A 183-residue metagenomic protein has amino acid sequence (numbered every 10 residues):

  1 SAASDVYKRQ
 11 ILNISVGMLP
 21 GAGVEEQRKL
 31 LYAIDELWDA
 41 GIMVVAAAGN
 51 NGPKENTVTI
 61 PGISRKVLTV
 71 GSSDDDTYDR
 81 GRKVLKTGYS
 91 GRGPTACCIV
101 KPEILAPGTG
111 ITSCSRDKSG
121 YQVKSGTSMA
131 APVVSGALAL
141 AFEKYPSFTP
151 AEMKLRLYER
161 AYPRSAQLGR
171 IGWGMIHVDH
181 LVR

Functional and structural regions predicted by a protein language model:
S1-Y7: Short, small-residue-biased leader/transition segments that mark boundaries at the very start of proteins
Q10-S15, W38, M43-A47, L68-G71 (+2 more regions): Structural recognition of the beta-strand scaffold that forms the well-ordered cores of secreted hydrolase catalytic
I11-N13, E143-R183: C-terminal subdomain of the subtilisin-like protease fold in secreted/lumenal serine endopeptidases
P20-R28, G81: Glycine/threonine-rich flexible loop motifs
E26-V44: Catalytic-core regions built around general acid/base machinery
L37-A40, R92, C114, L140-K144 (+1 more regions): Structured segments of extracytoplasmic/periplasmic soluble domains in secreted or envelope-associated proteins
N50-K66: Glycine-rich, charge-decorated loop segments at or immediately adjacent to ligand/cofactor-binding or catalytic sites
G62-E143, S147, H180-L181: Extracellular S/T/G-rich loop segment that most often corresponds to the catalytic His/Ser-adjacent loop
